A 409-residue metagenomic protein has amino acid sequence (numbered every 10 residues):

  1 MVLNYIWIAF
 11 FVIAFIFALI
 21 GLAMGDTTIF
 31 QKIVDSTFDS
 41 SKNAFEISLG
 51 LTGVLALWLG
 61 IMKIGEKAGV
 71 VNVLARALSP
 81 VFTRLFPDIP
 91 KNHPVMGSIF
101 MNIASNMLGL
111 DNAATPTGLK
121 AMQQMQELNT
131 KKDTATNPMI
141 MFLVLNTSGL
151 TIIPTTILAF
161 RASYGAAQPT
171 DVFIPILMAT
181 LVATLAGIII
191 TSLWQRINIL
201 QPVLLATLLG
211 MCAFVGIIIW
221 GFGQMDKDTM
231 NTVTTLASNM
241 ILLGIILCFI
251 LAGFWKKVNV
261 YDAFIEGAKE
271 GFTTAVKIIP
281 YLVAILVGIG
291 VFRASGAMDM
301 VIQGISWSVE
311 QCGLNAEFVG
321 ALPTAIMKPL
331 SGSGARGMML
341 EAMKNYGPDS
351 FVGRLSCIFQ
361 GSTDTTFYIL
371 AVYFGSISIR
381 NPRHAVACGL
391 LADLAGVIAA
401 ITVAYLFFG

Functional and structural regions predicted by a protein language model:
M1-G53, A159-R293, Q311-C312, H384-G409: Signature of multi-pass transmembrane helix bundles
Y5, K32, A44, G60 (+10 more regions): Hydrophobic alpha-helical context, especially transmembrane and signal-peptide helices
V12, W58, K67, M107 (+7 more regions): Short glycine/serine/threonine-biased micro-segments
F30-E127, K256-N345: Membrane-embedded alpha-helical segments and adjacent helix-loop junctions characteristic of multi-pass solute
D35-F38, F45, P94-M96, K131-M139 (+2 more regions): Hydrophobic alpha-helical segments, principally membrane-spanning helices and signal/leader peptides
F100, A104, M139, M230-V233 (+2 more regions): Generic signal for short, ordered secondary-structure residues within or immediately flanking folded domains
A113-A114, A121-R161, A166-R196, L322-G409: C-terminal transmembrane helix pair
